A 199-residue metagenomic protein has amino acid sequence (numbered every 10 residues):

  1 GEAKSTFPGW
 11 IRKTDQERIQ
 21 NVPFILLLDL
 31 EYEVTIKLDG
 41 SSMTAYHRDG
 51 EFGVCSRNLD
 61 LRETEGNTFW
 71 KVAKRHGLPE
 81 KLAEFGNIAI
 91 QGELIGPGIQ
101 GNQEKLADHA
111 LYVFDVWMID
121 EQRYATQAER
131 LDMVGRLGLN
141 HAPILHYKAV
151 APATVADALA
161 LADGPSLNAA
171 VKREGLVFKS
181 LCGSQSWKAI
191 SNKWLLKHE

Functional and structural regions predicted by a protein language model:
G1-E199: Core nucleotide-handling region used for phosphoryl-transfer chemistry
